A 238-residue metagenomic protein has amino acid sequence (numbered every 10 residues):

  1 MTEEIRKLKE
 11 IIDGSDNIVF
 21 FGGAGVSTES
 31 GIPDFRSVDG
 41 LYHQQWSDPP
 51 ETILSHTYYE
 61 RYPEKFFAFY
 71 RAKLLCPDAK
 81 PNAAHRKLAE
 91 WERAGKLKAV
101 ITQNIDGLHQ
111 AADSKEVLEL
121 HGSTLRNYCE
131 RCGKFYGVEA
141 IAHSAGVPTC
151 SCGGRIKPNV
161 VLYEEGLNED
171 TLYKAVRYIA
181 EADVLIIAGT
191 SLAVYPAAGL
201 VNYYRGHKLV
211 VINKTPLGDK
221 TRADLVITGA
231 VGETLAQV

Functional and structural regions predicted by a protein language model:
M1-V238: Conserved catalytic core of sirtuin-type NAD+-dependent deacylases
